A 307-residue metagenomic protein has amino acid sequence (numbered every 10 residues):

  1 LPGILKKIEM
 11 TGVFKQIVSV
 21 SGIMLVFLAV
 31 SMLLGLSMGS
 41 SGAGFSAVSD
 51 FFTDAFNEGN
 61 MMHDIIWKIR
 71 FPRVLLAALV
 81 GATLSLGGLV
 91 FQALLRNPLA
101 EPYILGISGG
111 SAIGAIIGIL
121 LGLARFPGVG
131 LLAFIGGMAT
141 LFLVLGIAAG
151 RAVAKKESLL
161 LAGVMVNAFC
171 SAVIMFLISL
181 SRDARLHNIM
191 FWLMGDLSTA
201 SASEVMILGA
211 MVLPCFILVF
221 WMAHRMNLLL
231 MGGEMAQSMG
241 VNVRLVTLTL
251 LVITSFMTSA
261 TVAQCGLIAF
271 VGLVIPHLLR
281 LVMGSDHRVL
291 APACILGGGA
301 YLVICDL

Functional and structural regions predicted by a protein language model:
L1-L307: Alpha-helical transmembrane segments in inner-membrane proteins
